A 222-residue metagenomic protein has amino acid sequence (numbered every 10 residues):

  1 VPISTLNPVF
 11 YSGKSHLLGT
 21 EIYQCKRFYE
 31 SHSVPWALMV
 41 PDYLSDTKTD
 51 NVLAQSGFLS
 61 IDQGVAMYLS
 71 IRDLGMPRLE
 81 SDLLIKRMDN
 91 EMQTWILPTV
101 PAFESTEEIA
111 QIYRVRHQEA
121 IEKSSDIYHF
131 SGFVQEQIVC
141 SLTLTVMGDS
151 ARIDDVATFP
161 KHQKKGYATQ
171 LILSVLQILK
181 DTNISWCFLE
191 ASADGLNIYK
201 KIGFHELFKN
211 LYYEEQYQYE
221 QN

Functional and structural regions predicted by a protein language model:
I3-G13, D149-P160: Conserved acetyl-CoA binding element of GNAT-fold acetyltransferases
L17-Q93, Y213-E215: Acyl-donor-binding surface of acyltransferase catalytic domains
G19-K26, D155-P160, K164-Q177, D181 (+1 more regions): Conserved acetyl-CoA-binding loop-helix of GNAT-fold acetyltransferases
H32, P98-I109: Helix-loop element at the rim of GNAT/NAT acetyltransferase active sites that forms part of the acceptor-substrate
H32-D42, L179-A191: Conserved GNAT acetyl-CoA-binding A-motif
S45-S60, T169, A193-K209, Q216: Conserved active-site alpha-helix within GNAT-family acetyltransferase domains
D62, I138-C140, F208: A structural microfeature
E108-F159: A conserved beta-strand-loop-helix scaffold within acyl/acetyltransferase catalytic domains
